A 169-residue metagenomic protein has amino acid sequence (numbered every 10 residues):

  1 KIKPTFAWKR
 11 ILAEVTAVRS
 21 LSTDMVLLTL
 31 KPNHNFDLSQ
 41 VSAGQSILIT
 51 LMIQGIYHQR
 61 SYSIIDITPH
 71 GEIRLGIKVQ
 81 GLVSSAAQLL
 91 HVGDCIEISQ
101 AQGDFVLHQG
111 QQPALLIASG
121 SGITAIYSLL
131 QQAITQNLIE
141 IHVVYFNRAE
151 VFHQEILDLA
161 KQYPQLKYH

Functional and structural regions predicted by a protein language model:
I2-C95, N147-A149, L157: Ferredoxin-reductase
Q80-H169: FNR/FR-type flavoprotein reductase catalytic core
